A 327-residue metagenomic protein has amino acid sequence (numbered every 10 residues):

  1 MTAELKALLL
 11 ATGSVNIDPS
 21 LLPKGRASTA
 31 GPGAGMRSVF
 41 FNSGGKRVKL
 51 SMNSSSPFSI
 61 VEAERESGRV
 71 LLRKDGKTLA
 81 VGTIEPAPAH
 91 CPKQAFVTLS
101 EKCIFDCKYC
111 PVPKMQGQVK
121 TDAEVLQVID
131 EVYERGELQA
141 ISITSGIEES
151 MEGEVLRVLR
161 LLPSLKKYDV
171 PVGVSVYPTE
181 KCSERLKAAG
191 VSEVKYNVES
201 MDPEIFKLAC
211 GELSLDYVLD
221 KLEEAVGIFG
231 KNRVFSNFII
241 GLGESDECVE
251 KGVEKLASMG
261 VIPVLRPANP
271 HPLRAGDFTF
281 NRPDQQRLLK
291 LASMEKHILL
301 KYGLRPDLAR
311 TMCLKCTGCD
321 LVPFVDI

Functional and structural regions predicted by a protein language model:
M1-K93: Flexible, acidic/Gly-rich N-terminal and inter-domain linker regions that tether and position cofactor-handling modules
G25-G31, R233, R287-I327: A C-terminal junction/extension of Radical SAM enzymes
R26-A30, A80-P113, Y133-R135, A140: N-terminal pre-triad scaffold of radical SAM enzymes
D106, G136-Q139, G190, G230 (+1 more regions): Short loop/turn motifs at secondary-structure junctions
P111-Q127, Y133-R160, S164-K221, F235 (+1 more regions): Core AdoMet radical
I143, D216-G276, L289-R305: Conserved C-terminal portion of the radical SAM core fold that forms the substrate/S-adenosylmethionine-binding
V155-K166, S192-K195, S245-V264, C319-I327: Short, electropositive alpha-helical surface patch
E204-C210, G241-E244, I262-Q286, R305-P323: Flexible glycine/acidic-rich beta-alpha junction loops that bind and position SAM and/or redox cofactors in anaerobic
